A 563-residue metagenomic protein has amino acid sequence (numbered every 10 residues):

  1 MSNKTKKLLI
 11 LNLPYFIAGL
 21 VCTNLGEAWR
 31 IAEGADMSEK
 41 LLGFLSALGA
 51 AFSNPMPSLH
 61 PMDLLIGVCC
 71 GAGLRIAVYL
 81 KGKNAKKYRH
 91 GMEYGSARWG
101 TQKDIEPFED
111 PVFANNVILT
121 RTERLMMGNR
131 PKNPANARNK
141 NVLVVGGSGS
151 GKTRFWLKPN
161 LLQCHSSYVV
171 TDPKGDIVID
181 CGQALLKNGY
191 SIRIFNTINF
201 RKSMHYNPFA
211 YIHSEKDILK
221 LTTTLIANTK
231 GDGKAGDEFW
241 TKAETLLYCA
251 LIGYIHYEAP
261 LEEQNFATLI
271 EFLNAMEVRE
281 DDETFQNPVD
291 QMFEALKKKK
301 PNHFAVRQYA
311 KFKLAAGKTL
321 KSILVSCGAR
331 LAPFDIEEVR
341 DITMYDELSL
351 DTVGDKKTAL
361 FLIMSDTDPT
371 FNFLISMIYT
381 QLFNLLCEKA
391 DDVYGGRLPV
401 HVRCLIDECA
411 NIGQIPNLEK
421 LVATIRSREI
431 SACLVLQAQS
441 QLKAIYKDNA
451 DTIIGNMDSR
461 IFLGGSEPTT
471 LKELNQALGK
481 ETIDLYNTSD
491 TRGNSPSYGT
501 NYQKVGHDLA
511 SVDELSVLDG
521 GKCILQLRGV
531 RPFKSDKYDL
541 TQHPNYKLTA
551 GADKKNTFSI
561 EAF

Functional and structural regions predicted by a protein language model:
M1-S150, R154-L157, R201, K480 (+3 more regions): Basic- and hydrophobic-enriched, low-structure N-terminal and domain-boundary segments that flank ATP-binding catalytic
N12, T23, E27, A135-I430 (+4 more regions): P-loop NTPase motor domains
A97-W99, R124, K140-N141, R307 (+5 more regions): General secondary-structure edge motif
F108, V112-F113, F373, C409 (+1 more regions): A short glycine-/small-residue-rich loop at the edge of a beta-strand within enzyme catalytic domains
V112-L119, F373-Q381, L474: Conserved long hydrophobic alpha-helices within structured protein cores
V422-I524: Conserved ATP-driven motor cores of ASCE-family P-loop NTPases powering translocation/secretion/packaging/pilus
